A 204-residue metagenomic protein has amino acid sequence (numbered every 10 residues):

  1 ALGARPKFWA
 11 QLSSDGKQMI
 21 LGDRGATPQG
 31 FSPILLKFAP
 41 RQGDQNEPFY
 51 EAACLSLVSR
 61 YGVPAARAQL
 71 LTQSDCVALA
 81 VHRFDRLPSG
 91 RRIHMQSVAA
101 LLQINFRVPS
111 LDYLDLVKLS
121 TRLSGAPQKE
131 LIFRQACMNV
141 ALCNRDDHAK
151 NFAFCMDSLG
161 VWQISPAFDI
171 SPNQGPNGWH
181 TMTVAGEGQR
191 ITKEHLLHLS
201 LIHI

Functional and structural regions predicted by a protein language model:
A1-A149, A153-I202: Anionic ligand-binding catalytic core segments
